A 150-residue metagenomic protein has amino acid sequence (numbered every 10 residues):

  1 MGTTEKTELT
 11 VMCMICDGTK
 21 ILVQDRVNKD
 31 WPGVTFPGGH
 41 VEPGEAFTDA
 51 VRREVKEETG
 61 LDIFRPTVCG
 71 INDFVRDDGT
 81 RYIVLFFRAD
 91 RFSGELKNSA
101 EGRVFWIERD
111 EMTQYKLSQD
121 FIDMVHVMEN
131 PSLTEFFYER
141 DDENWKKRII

Functional and structural regions predicted by a protein language model:
M1-I21, P37: Conserved N-terminal beta-strand and adjoining loop/helix that marks the start of the Nudix/MutT-like hydrolase domain
L9-V11, I83-L85, G102: Change "...and in nucleic-acid phosphodiester-cleaving endonucleases..." to "...and in nucleic-acid processing enzymes
I15, F86-D90, W106-E108: Short, well-ordered beta-strand micro-motif
K20-K56, E143-I150: Conserved Nudix-box catalytic region and its N-terminal flanking loop in Nudix hydrolases and closely related
W31-V34, G102-I150: Nudix hydrolase/Nudix homology domain
D62-G70: A short coil-to-beta-strand element that immediately follows conserved catalytic motifs
F74-E95, M124-V127: Active-site-adjacent beta-strand/loop module that shapes the phosphate/pyrophosphate-binding cleft
